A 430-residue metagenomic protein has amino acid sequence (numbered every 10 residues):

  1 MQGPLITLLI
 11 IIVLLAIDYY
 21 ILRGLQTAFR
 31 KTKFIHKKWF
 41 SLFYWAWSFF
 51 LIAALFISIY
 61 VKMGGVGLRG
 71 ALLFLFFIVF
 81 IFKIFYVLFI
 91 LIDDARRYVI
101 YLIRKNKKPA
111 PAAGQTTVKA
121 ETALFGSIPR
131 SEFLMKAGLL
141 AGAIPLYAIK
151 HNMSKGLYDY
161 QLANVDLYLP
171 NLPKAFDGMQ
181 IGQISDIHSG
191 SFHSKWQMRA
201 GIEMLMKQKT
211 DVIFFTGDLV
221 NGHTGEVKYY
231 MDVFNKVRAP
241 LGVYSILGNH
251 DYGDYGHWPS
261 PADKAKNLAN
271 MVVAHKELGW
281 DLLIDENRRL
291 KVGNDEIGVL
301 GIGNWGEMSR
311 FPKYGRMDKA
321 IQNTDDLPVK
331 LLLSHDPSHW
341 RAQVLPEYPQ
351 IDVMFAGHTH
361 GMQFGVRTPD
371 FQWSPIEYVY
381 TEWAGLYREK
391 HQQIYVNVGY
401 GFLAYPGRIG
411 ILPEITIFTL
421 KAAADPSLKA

Functional and structural regions predicted by a protein language model:
M1-L157, D425-A430: Non-catalytic terminal accessory segments
F29, F34, F40-F43, F49-F50 (+17 more regions): Phenylalanine-focused residue identity feature
Y147-K150, L167, L278: Alpha-helical transmembrane segments of multi-pass integral membrane proteins, characterized by long hydrophobic
L157-D166: Alpha-helical transmembrane signal-anchor/signal-peptide segments
A163, L172-K429: Soluble catalytic domains of enzymes that build or remodel membrane lipids, polysaccharides, and related
